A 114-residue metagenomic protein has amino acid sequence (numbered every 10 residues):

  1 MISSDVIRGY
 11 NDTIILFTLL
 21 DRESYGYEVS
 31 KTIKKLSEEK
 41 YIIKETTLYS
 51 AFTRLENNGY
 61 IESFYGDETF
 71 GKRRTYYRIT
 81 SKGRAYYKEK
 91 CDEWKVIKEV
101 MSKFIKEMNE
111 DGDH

Functional and structural regions predicted by a protein language model:
S3-T47: N-terminal helix-turn-helix DNA-binding core of bacterial DNA-binding proteins
Y10, I14, R74, R78 (+1 more regions): Amphipathic alpha-helical recognition patches that constitute DNA-binding helices
F52-T53: Short, hydrophobic-biased segments on the C-terminal half of alpha helices that form "recognition helices"
G59: Glycine-centered, phosphate/nucleic-acid-interacting loop/turn motifs that mediate DNA/RNA or nucleotide
S63: Short beta-strand "wing" residues that participate in macromolecule-binding interfaces
T69, R73-C91: Basic, amphipathic "hinge/linker" alpha-helix immediately C-terminal to the N-terminal HTH DNA-binding motif
A85-H114: Amphipathic alpha-helical dimerization/coiled-coil segments that flank or bridge DNA-binding/regulatory modules
